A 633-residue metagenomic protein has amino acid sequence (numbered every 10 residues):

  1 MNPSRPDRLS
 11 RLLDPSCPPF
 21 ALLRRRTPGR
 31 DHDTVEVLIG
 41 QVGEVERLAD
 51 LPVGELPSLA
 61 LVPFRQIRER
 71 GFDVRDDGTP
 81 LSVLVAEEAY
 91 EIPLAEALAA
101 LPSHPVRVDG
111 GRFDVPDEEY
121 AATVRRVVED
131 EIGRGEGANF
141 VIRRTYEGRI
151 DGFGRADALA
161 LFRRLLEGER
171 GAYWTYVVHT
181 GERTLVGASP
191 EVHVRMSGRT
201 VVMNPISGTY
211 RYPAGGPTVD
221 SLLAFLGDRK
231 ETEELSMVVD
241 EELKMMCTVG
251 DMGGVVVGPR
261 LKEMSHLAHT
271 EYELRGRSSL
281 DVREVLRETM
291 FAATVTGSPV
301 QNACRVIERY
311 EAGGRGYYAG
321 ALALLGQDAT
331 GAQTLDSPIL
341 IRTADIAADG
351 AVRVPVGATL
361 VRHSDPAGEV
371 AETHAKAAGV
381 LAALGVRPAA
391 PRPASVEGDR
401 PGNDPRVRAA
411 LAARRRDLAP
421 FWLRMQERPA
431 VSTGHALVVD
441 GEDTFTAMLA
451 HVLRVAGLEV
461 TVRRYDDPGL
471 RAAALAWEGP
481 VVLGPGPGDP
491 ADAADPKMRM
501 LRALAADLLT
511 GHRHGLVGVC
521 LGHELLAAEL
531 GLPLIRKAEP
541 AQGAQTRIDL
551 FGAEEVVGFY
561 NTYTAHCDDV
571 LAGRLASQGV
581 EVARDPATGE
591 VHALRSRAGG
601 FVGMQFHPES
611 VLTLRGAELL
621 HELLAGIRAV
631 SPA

Functional and structural regions predicted by a protein language model:
R25-G29, I39-A156, G198, E231-E233 (+4 more regions): Non-catalytic accessory segments adjacent to catalytic cores
V53-L56, R195-L267, A347-P391: Cytosolic ligand/metal-binding cores
E88-G111, R149, Y210, T218-E308 (+1 more regions): Contiguous alpha-helical scaffold segments within structured protein domains that host functional hotspots
R144-E233, G326-V354: An anion-binding catalytic pocket shared by soluble metabolic enzymes
E273-G402: Conserved hydrophobic core element of enzyme catalytic domains
D399-E427, V431-T433, S610-A633: Acyltransferase
H435-A436, D443-G518, L530: Flexible gly/pro-rich beta->alpha loop and the following alpha-helix that scaffold active-site loops
M500-T510, H514-V519, H523-E618, E622-G626: Pocket-forming structural segment of enzyme catalytic cores
